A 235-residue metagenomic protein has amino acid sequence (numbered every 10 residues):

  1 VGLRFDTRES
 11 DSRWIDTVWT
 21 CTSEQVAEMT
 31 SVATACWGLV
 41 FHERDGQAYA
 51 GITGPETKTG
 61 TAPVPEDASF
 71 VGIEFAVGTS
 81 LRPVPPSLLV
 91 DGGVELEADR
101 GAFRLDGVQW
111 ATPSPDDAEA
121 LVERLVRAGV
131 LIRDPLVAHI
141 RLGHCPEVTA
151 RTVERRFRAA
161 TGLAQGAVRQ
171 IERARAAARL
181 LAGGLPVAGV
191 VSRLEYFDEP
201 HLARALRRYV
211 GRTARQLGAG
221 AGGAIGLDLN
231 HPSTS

Functional and structural regions predicted by a protein language model:
V1-A150, A160-Q165, R179-A182, P186-P200 (+1 more regions): Alpha-helical bundle regulatory/interaction domains
T152-R155, R204: Base-recognition residues in the alpha-helical recognition helix of bacterial helix-turn-helix
F157, R169, L206-R207, G218: DNA major-groove recognition helix of helix-turn-helix
R173-A176: Pre-recognition alpha-helix immediately N-terminal to the DNA-recognition helix within helix-turn-helix or winged-helix
V210: Short, basic/aromatic recognition patches that contact phosphate-bearing ligands
